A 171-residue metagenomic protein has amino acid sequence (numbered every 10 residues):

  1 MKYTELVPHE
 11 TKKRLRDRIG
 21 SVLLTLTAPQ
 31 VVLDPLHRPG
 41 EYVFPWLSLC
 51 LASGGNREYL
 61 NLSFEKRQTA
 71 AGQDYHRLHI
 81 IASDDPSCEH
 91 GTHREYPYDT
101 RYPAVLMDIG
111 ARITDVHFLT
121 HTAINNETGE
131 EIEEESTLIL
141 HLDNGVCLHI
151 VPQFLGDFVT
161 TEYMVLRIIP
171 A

Functional and structural regions predicted by a protein language model:
M1-A171: Surface-exposed, interaction-prone regions used to assemble/regulate multi-protein complexes
